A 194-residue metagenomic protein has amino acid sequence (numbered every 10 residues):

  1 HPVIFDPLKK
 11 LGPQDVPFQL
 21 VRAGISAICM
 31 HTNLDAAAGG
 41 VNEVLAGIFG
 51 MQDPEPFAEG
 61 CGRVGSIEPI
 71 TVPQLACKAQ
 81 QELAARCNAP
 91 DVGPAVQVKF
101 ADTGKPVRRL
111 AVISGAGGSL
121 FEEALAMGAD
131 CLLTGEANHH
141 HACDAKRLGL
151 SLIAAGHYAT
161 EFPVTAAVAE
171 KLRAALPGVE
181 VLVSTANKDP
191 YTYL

Functional and structural regions predicted by a protein language model:
H1-L194: Hydrophobic structural segments
